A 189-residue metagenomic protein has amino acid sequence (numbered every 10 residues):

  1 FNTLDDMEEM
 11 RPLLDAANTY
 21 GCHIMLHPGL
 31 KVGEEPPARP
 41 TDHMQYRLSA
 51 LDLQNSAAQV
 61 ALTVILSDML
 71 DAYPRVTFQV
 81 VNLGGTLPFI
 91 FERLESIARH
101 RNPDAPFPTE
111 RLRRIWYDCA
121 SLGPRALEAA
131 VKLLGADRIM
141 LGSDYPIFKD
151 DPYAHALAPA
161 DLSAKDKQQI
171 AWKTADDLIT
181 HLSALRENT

Functional and structural regions predicted by a protein language model:
F1-M140, N188-T189: Catalytic pocket-lining loop regions of alpha/beta-barrel enzymes, especially the amidohydrolase/enolase/GH5 lineages
M7, H43, Y145, L162-A164: Short, structured coil/loop segments at alpha-helix boundaries
P28, Y145-P146: Short, small-residue-rich loop/turn micro-motifs
S67-D68, V76, P124-A129, L133-M140 (+1 more regions): Mid-to-C-terminal alpha-helical segments outside catalytic/metal-binding sites
